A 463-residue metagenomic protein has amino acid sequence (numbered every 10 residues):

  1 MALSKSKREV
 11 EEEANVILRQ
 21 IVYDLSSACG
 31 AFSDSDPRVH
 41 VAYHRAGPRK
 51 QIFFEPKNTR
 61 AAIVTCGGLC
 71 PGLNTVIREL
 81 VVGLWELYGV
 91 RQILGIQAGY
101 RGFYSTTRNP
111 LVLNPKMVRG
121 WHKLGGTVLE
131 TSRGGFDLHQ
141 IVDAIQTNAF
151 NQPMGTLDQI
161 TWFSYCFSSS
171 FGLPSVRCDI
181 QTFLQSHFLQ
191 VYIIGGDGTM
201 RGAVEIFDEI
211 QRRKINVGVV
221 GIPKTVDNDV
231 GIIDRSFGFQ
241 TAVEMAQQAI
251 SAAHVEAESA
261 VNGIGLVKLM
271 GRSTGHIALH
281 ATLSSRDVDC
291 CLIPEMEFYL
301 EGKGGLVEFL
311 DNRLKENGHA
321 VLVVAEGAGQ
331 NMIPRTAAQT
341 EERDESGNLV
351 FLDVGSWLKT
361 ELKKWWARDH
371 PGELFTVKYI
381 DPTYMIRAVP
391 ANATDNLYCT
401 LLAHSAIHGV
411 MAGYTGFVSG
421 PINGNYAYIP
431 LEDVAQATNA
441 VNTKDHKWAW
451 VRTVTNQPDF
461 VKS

Functional and structural regions predicted by a protein language model:
M1-E12, K50-Y104: N-terminal phosphate-binding or glycine-rich loops at protein starts, especially the Walker A/P-loop of NTPases
M1-V16, A338-S463: C-terminal non-catalytic interaction/assembly regions of soluble proteins
E13, R19-E55, R101-I160, F171-L189 (+3 more regions): Glycine-rich oxoanion-binding loops at beta->alpha junctions
I52-K57, A62, E86-Y88, R119-K123 (+8 more regions): Solvent-exposed alpha-helices and their adjacent loops that cap or buttress functional pockets in soluble metabolic
P56-V64, G99-G102, G120-L129, I145 (+4 more regions): Gly-rich Lys/Arg/Thr-decorated short loops/hinges at beta-loop-alpha junctions or inter-strand turns that position
C66-G68, G95-R101, R133-G134, D158-Q159 (+6 more regions): Short, ordered loop/turn segments at secondary-structure junctions
C70-L80, F103-Y104, F136-I141, T156-S164 (+7 more regions): Short glycine/serine/threonine-rich phosphate/pyrophosphate-binding segments that cradle anionic phosphate groups
A144, G155-T156, I193-G195, R201-E205 (+3 more regions): Accessory alpha-helical/coil subdomains and C-terminal extensions that flank or cap enzyme catalytic cores
